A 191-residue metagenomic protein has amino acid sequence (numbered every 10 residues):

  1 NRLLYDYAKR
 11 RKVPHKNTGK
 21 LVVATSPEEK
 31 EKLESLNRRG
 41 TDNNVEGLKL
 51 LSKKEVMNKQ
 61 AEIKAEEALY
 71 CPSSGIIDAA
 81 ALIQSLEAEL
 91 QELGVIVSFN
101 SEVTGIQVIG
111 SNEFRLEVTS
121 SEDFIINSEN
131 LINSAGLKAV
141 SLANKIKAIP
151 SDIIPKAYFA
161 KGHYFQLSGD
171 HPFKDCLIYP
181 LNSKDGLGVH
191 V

Functional and structural regions predicted by a protein language model:
N1-E55, K59, A65, G188: Dinucleotide-binding Rossmann-like beta1-alpha1 core, especially the glycine-rich loop that anchors the ADP
R2, D6-V13, D42-V45, A61 (+5 more regions): Generic secondary-structure signature for well-ordered alpha-helical cores
V22-A24, Y70, E117, Q166: Short, well-ordered beta-strand micro-motif
K49, K54-N58, I76, K156-G162 (+1 more regions): Flavin (FAD/FMN) cofactor-binding core of flavoprotein oxidoreductases
K49-S52, V97-F99, N133: General beta-strand structural signal in soluble alpha/beta enzymes
L69-N130, S141: Helical element adjacent to the flavin cofactor pocket in flavoenzyme catalytic cores
I106-V191: Flavin-dependent oxidoreductases
